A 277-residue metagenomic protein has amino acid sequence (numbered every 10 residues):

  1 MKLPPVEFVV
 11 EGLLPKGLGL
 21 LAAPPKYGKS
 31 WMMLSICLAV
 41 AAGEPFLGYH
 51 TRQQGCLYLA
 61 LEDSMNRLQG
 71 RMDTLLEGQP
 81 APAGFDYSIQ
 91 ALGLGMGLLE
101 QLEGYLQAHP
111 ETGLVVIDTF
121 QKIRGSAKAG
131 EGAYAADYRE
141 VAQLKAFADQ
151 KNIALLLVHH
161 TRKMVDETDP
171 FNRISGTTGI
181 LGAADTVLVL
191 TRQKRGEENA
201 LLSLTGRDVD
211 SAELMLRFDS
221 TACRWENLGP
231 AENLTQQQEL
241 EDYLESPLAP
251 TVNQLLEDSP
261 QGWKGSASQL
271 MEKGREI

Functional and structural regions predicted by a protein language model:
M1, G48, K194-E197: Short glycine/serine/proline-enriched coil/turn segments at secondary-structure junctions
L3-P5, V9-V10, P15, T51-A146 (+2 more regions): Conserved inter-motif catalytic segment of the P-loop NTP-binding fold
L20-A22, K26, S30-W31, L59 (+1 more regions): Phosphate-binding/switch region of NTP-binding enzymes
M32, I36: Hydrophobic positions on the alpha1 helix immediately C-terminal to the Walker A/P-loop
A39-Q53: Post-Walker A helix-loop "phosphate-sensing" segment adjacent to the P-loop in P-loop NTPases
P110-E111, N152, D185, P260: Residue-level detector of structured alpha->beta connecting loops
L216, S220-I277: DNA transaction DNA-binding modules
